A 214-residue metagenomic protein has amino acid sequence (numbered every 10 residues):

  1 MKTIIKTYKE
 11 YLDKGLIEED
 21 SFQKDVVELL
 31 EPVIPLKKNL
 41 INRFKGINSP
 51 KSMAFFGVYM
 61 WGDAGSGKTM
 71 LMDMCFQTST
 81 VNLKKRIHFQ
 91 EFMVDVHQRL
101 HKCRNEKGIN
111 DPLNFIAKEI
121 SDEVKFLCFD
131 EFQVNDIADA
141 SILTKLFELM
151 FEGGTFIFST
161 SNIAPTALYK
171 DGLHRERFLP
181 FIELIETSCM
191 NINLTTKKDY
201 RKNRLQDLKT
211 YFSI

Functional and structural regions predicted by a protein language model:
L16-G46: N-terminal pre-Walker A segment at the start of P-loop NTPase domains
N48-M60: Pre-Walker A (Motif I) flank of P-loop NTPase domains
S52, V134-F212: Replace "adjacent to P-loop NTPase cores in ATP/GTP-dependent enzymes" with "adjacent to NTP-binding cores
G65: Walker A (P-loop) phosphate-binding loop of P-loop NTPases
K68: Conserved lysine of the Walker
T78-K107, F115: AAA+/P-loop NTPase substrate/partner-engagement loops
H101-F151: Conserved nucleotide-sensing/catalytic segment adjacent to the nucleotide-binding pocket in NTP-handling enzymes
